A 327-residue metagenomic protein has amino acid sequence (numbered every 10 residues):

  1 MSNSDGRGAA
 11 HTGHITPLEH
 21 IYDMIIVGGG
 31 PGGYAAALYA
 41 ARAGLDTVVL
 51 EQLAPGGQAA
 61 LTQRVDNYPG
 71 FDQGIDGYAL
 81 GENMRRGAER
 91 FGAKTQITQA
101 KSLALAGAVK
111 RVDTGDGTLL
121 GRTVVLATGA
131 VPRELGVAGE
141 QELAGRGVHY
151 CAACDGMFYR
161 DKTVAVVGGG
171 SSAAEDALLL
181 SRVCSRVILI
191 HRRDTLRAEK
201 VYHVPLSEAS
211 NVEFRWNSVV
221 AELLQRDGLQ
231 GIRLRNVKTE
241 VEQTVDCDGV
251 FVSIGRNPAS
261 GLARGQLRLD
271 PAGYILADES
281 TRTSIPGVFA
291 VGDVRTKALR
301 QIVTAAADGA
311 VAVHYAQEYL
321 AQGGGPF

Functional and structural regions predicted by a protein language model:
S4-R7, G13, A88-D113, T118-G121 (+2 more regions): A Rossmann-like FAD-binding core segment of flavoenzymes
G6-H14, E19, V131, G136 (+4 more regions): FAD-site-proximal beta/loop scaffold in flavoenzymes
G13-T16, Y22-F91, A174-E199, D270 (+1 more regions): Beta1-alpha1 glycine-rich phosphate/pyrophosphate-binding loop at the start of Rossmann-like nucleotide-binding domains
I21-D23, I97, R160-K162, N217 (+1 more regions): Phosphate-coordination loops involved in phosphoryl transfer and adenosine-cofactor binding
G28, E51, T128, G168 (+3 more regions): Short beta-strand/turn micro-motifs composed of small residues that flank or help shape donor/cofactor-binding pockets
G30-P31, A54, A130-P132, G170-S172 (+1 more regions): Residue-level detector of alpha-helix initiation sites
T95-R160, G169: Glycine/small-residue-rich loop that forms an oxyanion/phosphate-binding "nest" at active or ligand-binding sites
